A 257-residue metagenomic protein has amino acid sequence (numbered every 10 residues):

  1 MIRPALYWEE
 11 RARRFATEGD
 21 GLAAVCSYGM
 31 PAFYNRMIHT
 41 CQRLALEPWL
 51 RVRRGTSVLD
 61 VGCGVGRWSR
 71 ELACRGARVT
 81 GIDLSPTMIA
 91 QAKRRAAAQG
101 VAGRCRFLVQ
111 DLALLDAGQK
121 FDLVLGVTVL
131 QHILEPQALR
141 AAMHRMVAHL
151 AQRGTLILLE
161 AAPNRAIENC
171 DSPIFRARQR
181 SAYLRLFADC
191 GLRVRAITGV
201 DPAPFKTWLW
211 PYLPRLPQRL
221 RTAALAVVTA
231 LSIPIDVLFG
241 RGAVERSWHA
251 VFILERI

Functional and structural regions predicted by a protein language model:
M1-V52: Conserved class I S-adenosyl-L-methionine
G55-G62: Conserved class I S-adenosyl-L-methionine
R67, E71-A113: Class I SAM-dependent methyltransferase SAM/SAH-binding core
L125: A conserved beta-strand element that flanks and buttresses the S-adenosyl-L-methionine
I133, A166-A182: Acceptor-substrate binding/catalytic loop of class I
R140-Q152: A short glycine-rich, Lys/Arg-flanked "PGG" loop and its adjoining helix->strand segment in the class I
R153-E160: Conserved beta-strand signature within the Rossmann-like core of class I S-adenosyl-L-methionine
D201-I257: A C-terminal cap/extension of S-adenosyl-L-methionine-dependent methyltransferases that defines the acceptor-substrate
